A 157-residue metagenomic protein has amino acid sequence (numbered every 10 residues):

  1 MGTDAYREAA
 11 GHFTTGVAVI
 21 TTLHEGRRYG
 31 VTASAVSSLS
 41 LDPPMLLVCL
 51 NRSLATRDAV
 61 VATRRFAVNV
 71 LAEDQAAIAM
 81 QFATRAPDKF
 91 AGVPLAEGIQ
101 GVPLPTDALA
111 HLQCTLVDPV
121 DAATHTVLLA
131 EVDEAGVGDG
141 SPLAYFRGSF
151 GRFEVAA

Functional and structural regions predicted by a protein language model:
M1-A157: Basic, polyanion-binding surface patches
